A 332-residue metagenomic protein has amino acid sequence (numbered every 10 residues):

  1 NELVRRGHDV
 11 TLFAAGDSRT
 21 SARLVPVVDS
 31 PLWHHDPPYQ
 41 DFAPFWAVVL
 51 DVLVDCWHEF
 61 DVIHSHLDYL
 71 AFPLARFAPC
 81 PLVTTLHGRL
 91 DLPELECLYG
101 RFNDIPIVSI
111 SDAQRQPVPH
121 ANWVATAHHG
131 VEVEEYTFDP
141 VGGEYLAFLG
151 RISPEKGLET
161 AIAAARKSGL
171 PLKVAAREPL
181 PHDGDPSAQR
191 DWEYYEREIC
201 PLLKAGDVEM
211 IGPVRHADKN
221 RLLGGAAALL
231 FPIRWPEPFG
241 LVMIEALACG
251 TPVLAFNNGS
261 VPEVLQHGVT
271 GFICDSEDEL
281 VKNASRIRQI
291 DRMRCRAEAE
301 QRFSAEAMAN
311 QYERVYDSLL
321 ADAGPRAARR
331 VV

Functional and structural regions predicted by a protein language model:
N1-V332: Catalytic cores of nucleotide-sugar-dependent glycosyltransferases that transfer UDP/GDP/TDP-activated
